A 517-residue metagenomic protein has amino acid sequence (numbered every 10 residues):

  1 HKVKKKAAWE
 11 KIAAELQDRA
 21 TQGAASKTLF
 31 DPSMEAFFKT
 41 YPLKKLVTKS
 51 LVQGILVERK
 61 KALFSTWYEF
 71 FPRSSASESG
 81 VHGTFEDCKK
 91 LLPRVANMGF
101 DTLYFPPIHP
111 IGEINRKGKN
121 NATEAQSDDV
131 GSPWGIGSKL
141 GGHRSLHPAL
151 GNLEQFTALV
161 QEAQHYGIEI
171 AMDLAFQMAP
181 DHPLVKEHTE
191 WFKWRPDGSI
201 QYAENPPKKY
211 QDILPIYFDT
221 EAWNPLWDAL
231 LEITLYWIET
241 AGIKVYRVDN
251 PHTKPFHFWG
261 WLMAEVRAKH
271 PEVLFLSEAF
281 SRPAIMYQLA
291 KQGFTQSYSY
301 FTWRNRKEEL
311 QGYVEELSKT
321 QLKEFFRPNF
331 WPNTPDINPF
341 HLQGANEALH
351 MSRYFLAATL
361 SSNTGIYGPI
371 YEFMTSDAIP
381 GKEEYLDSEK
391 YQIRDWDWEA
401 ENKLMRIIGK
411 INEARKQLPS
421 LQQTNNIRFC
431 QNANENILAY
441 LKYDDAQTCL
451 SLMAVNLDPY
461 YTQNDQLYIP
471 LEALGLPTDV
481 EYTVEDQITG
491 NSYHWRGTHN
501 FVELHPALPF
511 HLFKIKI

Functional and structural regions predicted by a protein language model:
H1-Y68, S74, V81-D101, P110 (+4 more regions): Carbohydrate-interacting/catalytic domains
L63-G83, I111-Q161, K186-P225, L235 (+1 more regions): Aromatic- and acidic-residue-enriched carbohydrate-binding clefts of CAZyme catalytic domains
T66-Y68, L103-F105, I170-M172, Y246 (+4 more regions): Hydrophobic faces of well-ordered beta-strands that scaffold small-molecule active sites in alpha/beta enzyme cores
F70, V95, F105, A163 (+9 more regions): Conserved, mostly hydrophobic/aromatic
G83-R94, A222-E239, L349-Y354: Short, acidic/polar
P183-D197, Y217-L289: Active-site neighborhood of glycoside hydrolase catalytic domains
N205-L214, E221-A222, F256, G260-A268 (+3 more regions): Extended substrate-binding grooves/exosites of carbohydrate-active enzymes
N329-P335, F340-N402, F429: Aromatic/acidic polysaccharide-binding cleft in carbohydrate-active enzymes
